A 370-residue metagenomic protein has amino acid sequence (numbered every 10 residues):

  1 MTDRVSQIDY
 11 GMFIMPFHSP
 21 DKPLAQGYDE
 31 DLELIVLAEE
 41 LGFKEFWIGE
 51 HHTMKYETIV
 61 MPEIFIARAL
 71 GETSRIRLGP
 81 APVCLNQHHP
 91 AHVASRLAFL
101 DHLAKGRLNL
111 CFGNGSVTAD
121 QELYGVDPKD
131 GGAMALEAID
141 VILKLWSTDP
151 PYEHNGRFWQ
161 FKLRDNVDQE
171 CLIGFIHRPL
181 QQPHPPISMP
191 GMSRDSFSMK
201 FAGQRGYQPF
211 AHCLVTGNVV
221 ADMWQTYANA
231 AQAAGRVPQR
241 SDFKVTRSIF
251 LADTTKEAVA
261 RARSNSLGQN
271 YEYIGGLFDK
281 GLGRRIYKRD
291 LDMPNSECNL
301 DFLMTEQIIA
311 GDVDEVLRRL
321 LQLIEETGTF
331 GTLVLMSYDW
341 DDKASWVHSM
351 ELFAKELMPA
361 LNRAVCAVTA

Functional and structural regions predicted by a protein language model:
M1-L78, P183-P185: N-terminal beta1-alpha1-beta2 module of alpha/beta enzyme domains
T2-S6, G132-R178, N218-F330, R363-A370: An alpha-helical appendage that flanks or caps ligand/catalytic pockets
T2-V5, E39, I66-S74, L97 (+4 more regions): Acidic (Asp/Glu)-rich catalytic clusters
V5-Q26, Q87-D165, P209, V215-V219 (+1 more regions): Flexible, glycine-rich active-site loops centered on histidine and acidic residues that chelate a metal or position
Y10-M12, F46-I48, L78-P80, L108-F112 (+4 more regions): Hydrophobic faces of well-ordered beta-strands that scaffold small-molecule active sites in alpha/beta enzyme cores
I14-D29, V83-A91, H184-R194, T305-D312: Active-site mouth loops of central-metabolism enzymes
Q26-L37, R194-K200, V316-Q322: Short, acidic/polar
G42, E50, A69, L100 (+8 more regions): Conserved, mostly hydrophobic/aromatic
